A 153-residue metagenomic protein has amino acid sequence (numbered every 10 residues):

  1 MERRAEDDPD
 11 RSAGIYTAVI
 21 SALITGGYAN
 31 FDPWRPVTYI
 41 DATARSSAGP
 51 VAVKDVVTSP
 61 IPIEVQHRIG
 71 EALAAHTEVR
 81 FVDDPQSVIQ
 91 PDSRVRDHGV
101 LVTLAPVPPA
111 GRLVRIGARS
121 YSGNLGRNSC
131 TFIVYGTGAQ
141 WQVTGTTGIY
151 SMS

Functional and structural regions predicted by a protein language model:
M1-N128, G148-S153: Flexible low-complexity loop/turn motifs enriched in small/helix-breaking residues
S129-M152: Short beta-strand edge/turn micro-motifs at domain boundaries
